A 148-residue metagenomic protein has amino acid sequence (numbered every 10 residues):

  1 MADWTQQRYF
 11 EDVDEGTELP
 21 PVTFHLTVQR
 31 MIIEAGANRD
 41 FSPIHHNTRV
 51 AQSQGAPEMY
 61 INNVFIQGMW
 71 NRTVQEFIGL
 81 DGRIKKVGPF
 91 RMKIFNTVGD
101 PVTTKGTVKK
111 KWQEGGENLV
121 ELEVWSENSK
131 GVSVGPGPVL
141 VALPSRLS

Functional and structural regions predicted by a protein language model:
M1-E18, M92, N96-S148: HotDog/MaoC-like acyl-thioester-processing domains
A2-I84, R146-S148: Hot-dog-fold acyl-thioester-processing enzymes
A37-R39, A51, I84-K86, G115 (+2 more regions): Short, charged/polar low-complexity linear motifs in solvent-exposed/disordered segments
E76-V98: Mid-chain, well-packed structural core segment of small domains
